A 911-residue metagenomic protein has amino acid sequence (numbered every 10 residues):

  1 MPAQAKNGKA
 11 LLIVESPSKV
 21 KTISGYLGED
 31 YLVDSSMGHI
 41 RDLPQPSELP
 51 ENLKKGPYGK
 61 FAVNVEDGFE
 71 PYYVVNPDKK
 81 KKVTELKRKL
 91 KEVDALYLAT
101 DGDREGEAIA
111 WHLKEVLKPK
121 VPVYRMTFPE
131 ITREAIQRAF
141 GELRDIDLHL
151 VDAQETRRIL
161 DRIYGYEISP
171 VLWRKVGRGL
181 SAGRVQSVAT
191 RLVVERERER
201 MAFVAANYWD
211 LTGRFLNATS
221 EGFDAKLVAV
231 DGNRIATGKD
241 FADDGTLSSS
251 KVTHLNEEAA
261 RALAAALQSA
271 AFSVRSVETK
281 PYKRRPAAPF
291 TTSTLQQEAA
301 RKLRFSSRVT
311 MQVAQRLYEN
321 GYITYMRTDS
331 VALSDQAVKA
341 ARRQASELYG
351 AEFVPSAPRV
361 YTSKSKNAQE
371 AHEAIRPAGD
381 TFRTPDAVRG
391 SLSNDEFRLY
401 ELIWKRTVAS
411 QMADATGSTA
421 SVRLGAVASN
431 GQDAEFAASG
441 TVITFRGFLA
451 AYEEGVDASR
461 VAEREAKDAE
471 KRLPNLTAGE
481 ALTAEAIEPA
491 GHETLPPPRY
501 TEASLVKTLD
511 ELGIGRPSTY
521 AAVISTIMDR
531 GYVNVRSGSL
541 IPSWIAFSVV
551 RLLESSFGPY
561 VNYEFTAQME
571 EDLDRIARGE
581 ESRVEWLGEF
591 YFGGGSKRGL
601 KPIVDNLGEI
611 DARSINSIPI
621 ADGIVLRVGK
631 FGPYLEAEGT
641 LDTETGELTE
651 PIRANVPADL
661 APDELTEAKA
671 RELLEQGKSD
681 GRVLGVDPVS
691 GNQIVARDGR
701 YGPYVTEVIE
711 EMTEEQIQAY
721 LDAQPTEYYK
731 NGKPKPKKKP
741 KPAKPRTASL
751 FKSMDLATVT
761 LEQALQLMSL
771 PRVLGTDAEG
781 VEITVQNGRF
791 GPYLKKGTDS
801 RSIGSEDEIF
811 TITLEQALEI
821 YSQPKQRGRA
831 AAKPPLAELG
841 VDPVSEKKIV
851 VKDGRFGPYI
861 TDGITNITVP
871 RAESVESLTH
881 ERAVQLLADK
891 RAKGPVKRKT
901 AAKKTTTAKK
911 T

Functional and structural regions predicted by a protein language model:
M1-R158, E167, L172, F241 (+4 more regions): Intrinsically disordered, low-complexity regulatory segments
P2-A3, N7-L11, K21-T22, E29 (+9 more regions): Basic, low-complexity terminal or inter-domain segments flanking catalytic cores
P17-V20, M37-L43, G102-G106, P129-E134 (+6 more regions): Conserved nucleotide-binding/hydrolysis micro-motifs of P-loop NTPases
T84, K91, I131-F215, T279-K283: C-terminal or mid-to-C-terminal helical accessory/interaction module adjacent to the motor/catalytic core
D101, Q296-E298, K302-S306: A conserved hydrophobic secondary-structure block that centers on an alpha-helix together with its immediately flanking
K175-G179, V194-L255, K302, M326: C-terminal helical "lid" subdomain and adjoining coupling/linker elements of P-loop NTPases
L263, L267-A288, S293, A299 (+1 more regions): Pre-Walker A segment
